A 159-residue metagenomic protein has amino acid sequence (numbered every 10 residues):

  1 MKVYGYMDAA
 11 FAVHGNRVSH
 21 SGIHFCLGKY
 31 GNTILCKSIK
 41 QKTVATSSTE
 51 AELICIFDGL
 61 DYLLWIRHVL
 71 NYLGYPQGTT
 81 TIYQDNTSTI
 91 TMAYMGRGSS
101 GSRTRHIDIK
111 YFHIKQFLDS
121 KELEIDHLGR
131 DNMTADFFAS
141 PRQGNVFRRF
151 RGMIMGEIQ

Functional and structural regions predicted by a protein language model:
K2, K42-Q159: RNase H-like nuclease module associated with reverse transcription
K2-T49: RNase H-like nuclease fold core
